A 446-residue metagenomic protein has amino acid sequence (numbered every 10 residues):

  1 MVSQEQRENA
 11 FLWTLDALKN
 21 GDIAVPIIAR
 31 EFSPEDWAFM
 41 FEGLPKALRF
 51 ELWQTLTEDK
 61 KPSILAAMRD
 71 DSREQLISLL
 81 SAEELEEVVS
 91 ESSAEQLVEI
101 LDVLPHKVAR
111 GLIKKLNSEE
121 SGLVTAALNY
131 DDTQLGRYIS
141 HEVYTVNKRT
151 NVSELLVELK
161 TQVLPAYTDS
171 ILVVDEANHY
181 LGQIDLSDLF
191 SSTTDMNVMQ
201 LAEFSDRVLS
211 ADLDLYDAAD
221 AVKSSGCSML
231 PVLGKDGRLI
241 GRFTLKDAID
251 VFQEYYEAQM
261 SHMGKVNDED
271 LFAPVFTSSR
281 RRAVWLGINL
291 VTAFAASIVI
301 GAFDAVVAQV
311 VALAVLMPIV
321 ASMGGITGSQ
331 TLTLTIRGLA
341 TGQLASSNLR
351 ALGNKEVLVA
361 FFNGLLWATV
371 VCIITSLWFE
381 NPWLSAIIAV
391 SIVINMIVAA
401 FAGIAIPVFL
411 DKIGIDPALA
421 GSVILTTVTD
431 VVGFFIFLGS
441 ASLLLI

Functional and structural regions predicted by a protein language model:
M1-H262: Hydrophobic packing positions in regular secondary-structure scaffolds
V251-F252, Y256-V393, I397-F401, A405-L419 (+2 more regions): Alpha-helical transmembrane segments and their membrane-interface boundaries that form or gate the permeation pathway
V432: Active-site His/Glu-centered metal-binding helix of metallohydrolases
